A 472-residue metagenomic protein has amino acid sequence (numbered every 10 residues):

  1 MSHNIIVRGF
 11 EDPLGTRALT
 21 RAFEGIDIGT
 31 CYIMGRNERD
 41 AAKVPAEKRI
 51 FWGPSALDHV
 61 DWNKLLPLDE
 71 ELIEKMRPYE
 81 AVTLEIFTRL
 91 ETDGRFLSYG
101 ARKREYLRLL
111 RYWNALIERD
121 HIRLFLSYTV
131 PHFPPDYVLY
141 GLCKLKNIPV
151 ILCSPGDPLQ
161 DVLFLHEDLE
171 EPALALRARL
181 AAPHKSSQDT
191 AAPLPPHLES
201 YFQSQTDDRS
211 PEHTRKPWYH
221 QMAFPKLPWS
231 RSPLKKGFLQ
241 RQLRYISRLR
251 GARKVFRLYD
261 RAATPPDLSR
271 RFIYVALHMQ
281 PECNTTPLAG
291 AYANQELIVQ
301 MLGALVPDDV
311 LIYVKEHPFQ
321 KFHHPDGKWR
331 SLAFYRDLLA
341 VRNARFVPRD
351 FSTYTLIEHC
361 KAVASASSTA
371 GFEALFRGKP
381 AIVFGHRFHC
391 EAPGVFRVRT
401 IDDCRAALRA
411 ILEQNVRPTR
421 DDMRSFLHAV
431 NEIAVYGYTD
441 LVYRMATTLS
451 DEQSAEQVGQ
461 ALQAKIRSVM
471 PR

Functional and structural regions predicted by a protein language model:
M1-D12, R36, L126-T129, A276-Q280: Nucleotide-activated donor-dependent transferases that construct or modify glycoconjugates
D12-I26, M34-G35, L139-G141, A291-V306: Histidine-anchored nucleotide/phosphate-binding helix
R21-W113, R119, P158-L249: Conserved N-terminal ligand/cofactor-binding loop architecture of enzyme catalytic domains
A101-E118, Q280-G290, N294, H324-A370 (+1 more regions): Donor nucleotide-activated moiety binding/catalytic core segment of transferases that use nucleotide-activated donors
Y112-A175: Conserved nucleotide-sugar donor-interacting segment of glycosyltransferase catalytic cores, predominantly GT-B
Y128-P131, P135, P348-F396: A donor-sugar binding/catalytic signature common to diverse glycosyltransferases and related nucleotide-sugar
L176-Q221, G394-R472: Leloir-type glycosyltransferase catalytic cores
A223-L332: Conserved catalytic-core segment of nucleotide-activated headgroup transferases in glycan assembly
